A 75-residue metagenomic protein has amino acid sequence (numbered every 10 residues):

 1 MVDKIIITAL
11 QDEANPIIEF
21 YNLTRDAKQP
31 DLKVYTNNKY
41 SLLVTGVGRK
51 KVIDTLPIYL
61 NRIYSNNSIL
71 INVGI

Functional and structural regions predicted by a protein language model:
V2-I75: Metabolite-binding pocket within alpha/beta catalytic cores that recognizes anionic/polar moieties
